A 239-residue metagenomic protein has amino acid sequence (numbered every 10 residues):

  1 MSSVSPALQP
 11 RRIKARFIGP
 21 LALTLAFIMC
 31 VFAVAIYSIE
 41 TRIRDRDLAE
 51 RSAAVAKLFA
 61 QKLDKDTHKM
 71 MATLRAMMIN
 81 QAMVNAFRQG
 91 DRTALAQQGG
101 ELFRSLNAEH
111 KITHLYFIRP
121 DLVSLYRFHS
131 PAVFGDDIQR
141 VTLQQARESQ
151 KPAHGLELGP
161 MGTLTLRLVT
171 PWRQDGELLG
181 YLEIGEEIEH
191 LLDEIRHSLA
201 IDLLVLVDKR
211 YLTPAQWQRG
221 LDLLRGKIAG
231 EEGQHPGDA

Functional and structural regions predicted by a protein language model:
S3, R11-R42, R46: Extreme N-terminal signal-anchor transmembrane helix of membrane signaling/transducer proteins, especially in bacteria
G19-L23, A56-F59, L63: Residue-level signal for short hydrophobic patches within transmembrane helices of multi-pass membrane transporters
E50-F59, D66-A153, R196, V207-A215 (+1 more regions): Extracytoplasmic/periplasmic sensory segments of membrane signal-transduction proteins
K65, L143-Q144, L158, L168: Mobile, glycine-rich extracellular loop/lid and propeptide segments that shape or gate substrate/ligand access
L115, V169-T170, L203: Generic short beta-strand
H129-S130, E157, E183: Short clusters of small/polar residues that mark proteolytic maturation junctions
T163-H197: Conserved beta-strands of PAS-like sensory domains
H190-A239: Intrinsic low-complexity, intrinsically disordered coil/linker regions enriched in small/polar and charged residues
